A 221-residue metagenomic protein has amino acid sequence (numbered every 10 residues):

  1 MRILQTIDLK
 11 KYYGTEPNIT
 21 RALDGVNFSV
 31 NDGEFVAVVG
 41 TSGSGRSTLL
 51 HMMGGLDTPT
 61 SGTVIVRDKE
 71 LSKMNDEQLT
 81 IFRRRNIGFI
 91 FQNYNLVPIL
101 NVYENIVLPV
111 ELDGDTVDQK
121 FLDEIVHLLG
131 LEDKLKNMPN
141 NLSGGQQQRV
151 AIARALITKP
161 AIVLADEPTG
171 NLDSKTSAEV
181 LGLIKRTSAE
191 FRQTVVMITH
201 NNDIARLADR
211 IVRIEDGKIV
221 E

Functional and structural regions predicted by a protein language model:
R2-L207, I211-I214: ABC family nucleotide-binding domain
V220-E221: Generic C-terminal helix-cap and adjacent flexible tail
